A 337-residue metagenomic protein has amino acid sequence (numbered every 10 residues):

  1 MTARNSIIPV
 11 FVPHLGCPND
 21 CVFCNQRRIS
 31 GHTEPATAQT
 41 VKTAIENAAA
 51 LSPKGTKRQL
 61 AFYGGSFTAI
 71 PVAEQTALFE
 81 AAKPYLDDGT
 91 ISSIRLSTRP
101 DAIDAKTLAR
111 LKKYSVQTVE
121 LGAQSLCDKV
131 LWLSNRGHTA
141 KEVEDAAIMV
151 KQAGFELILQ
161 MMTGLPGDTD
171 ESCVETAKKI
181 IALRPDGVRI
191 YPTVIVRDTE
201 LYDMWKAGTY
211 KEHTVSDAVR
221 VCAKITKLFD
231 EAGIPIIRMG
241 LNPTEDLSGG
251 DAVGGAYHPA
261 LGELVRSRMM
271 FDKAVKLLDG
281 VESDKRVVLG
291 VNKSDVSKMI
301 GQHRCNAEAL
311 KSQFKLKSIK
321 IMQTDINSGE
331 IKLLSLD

Functional and structural regions predicted by a protein language model:
M1-S30, K42, E46-G64, T68 (+3 more regions): N-terminal pre-triad scaffold of radical SAM enzymes
T2-S6, V12, E200, A207-D337: Auxiliary Fe-S-binding modules of radical SAM enzymes
P13-G16, Y191-V196, N242: Short glycine-enriched loops at secondary-structure junctions
C17-C21, V196-Y202, L247-G249: Short acidic/His/Gly/Ser-rich catalytic and metal-binding motifs that mark active-site loops of diverse hydrolases
Q26, E46, A50, A182-P185 (+2 more regions): Generic secondary-structure signature for well-ordered alpha-helical cores
I29-T43, G64-T193, R197-D217: Conserved non-cysteine loop/helix-boundary elements of the Radical SAM core domain that shape
P53, P84-T90, Q152-G154, F229-G233 (+2 more regions): Short helix-capping segments at alpha-helix termini
T56-L60, S92-I94, K285-V287, I319: Residue-level recognition of the N-termini of beta-strands and the immediately preceding loop/turn
